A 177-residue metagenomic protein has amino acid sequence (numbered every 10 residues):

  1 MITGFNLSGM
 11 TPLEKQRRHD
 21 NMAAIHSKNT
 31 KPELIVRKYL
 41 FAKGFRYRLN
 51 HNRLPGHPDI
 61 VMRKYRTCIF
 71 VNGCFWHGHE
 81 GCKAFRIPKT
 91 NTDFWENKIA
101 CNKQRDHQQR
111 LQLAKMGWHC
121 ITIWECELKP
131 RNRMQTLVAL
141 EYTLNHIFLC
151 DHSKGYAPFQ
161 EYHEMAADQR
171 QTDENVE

Functional and structural regions predicted by a protein language model:
I2-T122, C126-E177: Nucleic-acid endo/exonuclease domains
